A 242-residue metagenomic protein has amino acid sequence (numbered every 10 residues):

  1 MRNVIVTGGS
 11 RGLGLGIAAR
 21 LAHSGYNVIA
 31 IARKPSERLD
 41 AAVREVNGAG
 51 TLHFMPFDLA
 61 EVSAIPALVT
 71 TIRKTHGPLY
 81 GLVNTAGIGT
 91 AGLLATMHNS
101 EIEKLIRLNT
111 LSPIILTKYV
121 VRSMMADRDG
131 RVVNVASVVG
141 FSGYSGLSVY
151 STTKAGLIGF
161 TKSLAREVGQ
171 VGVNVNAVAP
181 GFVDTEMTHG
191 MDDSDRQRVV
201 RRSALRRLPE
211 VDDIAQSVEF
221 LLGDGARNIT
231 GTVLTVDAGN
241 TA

Functional and structural regions predicted by a protein language model:
S10-G12: Conserved glycine-rich cofactor-binding loop
S24-A41: Conserved glycine-rich Rossmann-like NAD(P)H-binding loop of the short-chain dehydrogenase/reductase
L93-L94, E101-I106, T188, D195 (+1 more regions): Substrate-binding pocket helix/loop in short-chain dehydrogenase/reductase
I114, R207-V236, T241: C-terminal substrate-recognition "lid" of short-chain dehydrogenase/reductases
T117, T153, T161: Active-site helix of classical SDR
R122, R166-Q170, R227: Alpha-helical segment proximal to the catalytic Tyr-Lys
S137: Residue(s) in the substrate-gating loop at a strand-loop-helix junction that position the organic substrate next
